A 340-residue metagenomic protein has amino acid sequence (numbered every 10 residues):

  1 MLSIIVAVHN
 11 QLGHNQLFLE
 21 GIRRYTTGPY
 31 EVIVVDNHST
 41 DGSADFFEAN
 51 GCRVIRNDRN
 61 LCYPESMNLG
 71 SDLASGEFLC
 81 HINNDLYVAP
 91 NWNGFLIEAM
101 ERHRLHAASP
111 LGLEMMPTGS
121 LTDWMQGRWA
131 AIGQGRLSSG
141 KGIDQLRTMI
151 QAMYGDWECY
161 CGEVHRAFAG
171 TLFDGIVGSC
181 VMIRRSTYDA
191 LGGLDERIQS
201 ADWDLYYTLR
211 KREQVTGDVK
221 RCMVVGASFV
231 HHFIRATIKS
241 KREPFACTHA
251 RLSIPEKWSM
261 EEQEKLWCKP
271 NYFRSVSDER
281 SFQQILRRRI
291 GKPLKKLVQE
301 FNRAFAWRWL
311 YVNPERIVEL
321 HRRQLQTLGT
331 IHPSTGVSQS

Functional and structural regions predicted by a protein language model:
E20-P29: Short, acidic, metal-binding catalytic loop of nucleotide-sugar glycosyltransferases
D36-A44: A conserved acidic beta->alpha catalytic loop
N57-A74: Glycine-rich, basic loop-to-helix element that forms the pyrophosphate-binding segment of sugar-nucleotide handling
L79: Short aromatic/hydrophobic "clamp" motif used to bind/position activated sugar donors
N91-T148: Conserved donor NDP-sugar-binding/catalytic core segment of glycosyltransferases
L113-M115, V219-F245: Active-site donor/metal-binding and catalytic loop motifs of nucleotide-sugar-dependent glycosylation enzymes
W129-F173: Short, flexible, basic/aromatic active-site loop/helix in glycosyltransferases
R166-F168, D174-G192, R197-S228: A short, conserved alpha-helix in the catalytic core of glycosyltransferases
